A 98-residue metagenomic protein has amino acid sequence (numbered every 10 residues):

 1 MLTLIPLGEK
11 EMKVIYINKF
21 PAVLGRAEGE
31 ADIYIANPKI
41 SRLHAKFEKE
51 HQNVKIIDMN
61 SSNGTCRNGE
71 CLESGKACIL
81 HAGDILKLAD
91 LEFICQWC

Functional and structural regions predicted by a protein language model:
M1-P38, E48-E50, H81-D90, I94: Intrinsically disordered, low-complexity acidic Ser/Thr-rich regulatory segments
A22, I33, H44-F47, H51-I85: Forkhead-associated
I40-R42: Amphipathic hydrophobic-ligand
Q96-C98: Tandem repeat protein-protein interaction scaffolds, dominated by ankyrin-repeat arrays but also generalizing to other
